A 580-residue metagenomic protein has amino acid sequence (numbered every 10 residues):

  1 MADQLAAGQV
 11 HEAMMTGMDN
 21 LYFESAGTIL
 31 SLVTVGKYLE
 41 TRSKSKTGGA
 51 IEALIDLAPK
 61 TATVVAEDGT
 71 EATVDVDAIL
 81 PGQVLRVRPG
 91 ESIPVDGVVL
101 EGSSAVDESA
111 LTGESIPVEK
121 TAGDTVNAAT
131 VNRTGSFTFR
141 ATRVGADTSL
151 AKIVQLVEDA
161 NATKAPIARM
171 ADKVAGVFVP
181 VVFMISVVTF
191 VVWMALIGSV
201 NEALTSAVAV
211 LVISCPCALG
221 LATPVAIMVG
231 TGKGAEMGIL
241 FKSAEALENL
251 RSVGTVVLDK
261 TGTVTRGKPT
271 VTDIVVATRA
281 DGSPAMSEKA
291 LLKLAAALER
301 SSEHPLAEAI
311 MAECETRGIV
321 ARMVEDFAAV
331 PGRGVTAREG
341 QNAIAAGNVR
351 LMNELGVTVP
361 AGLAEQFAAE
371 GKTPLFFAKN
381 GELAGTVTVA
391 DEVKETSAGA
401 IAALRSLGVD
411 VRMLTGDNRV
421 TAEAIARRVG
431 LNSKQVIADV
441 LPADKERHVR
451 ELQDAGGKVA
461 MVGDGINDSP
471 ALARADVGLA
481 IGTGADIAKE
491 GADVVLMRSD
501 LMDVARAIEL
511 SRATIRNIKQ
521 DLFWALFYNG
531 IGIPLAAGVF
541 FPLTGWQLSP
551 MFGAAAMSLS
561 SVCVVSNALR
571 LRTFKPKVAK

Functional and structural regions predicted by a protein language model:
M1, E12, V154-V187, A203 (+7 more regions): Soluble-to-membrane junctions at the N-terminal ends of transmembrane alpha-helices in multi-pass ion-transporting
M1-T61, K173, I274, G545-L548: Transmembrane helix-loop-helix hairpins at the membrane interface
A2, G8, K233, V409 (+6 more regions): Membrane-embedded alpha-helical bundles of multi-pass transporters
E12-I29, M170, M184, A195-S214 (+3 more regions): Membrane-water interface of transmembrane alpha-helices in multipass transporters/channels
L21, E52-D147, E245-A295, R338: Conserved cytosolic catalytic loops of P-type ATPases
R42-L57, V225-A244, L569-K580: Juxtamembrane helix-loop transition segments at the membrane interface in multi-pass membrane proteins
G82, P89, R143, T163 (+5 more regions): Conserved ATP-binding TGD loop and adjacent catalytic N/P-domain core of P-type ATPases
T130, G254-E303, R333-R412, D493-V494 (+1 more regions): ATP-driven catalytic headpiece of P-type ATPases
